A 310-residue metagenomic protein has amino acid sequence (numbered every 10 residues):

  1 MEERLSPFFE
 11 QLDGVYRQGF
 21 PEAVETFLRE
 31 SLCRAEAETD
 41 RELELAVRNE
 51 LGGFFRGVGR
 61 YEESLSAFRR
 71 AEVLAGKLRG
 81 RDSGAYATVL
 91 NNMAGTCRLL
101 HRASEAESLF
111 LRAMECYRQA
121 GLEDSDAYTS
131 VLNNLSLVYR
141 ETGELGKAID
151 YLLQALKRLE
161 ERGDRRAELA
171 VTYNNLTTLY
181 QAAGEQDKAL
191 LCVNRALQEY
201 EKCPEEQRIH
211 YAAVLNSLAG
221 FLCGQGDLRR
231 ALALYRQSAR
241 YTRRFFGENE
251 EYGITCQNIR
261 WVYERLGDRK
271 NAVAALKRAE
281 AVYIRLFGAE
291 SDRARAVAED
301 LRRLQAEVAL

Functional and structural regions predicted by a protein language model:
S6-A37, G53-Y61: Alpha-helical segment of the N-proximal tetratricopeptide repeat
F9-R17, A46-G57, G84-L99, F110 (+6 more regions): Conserved alpha-helical positions within TPR/SEL1-like repeat arrays
L32-C33, E72-K77, M114-Q119, Q154-E161 (+3 more regions): Amphipathic alpha-helical segments of tetratricopeptide repeats
A37-D40, K77-R81, Q119-E123, E161-D164 (+3 more regions): Short coil/turn linkers that connect adjacent helices within long alpha-helical scaffolds, especially alpha-solenoid
Y283-L310: Terminal, low-structured helical/coil segments at or just beyond the last alpha-helical repeat
